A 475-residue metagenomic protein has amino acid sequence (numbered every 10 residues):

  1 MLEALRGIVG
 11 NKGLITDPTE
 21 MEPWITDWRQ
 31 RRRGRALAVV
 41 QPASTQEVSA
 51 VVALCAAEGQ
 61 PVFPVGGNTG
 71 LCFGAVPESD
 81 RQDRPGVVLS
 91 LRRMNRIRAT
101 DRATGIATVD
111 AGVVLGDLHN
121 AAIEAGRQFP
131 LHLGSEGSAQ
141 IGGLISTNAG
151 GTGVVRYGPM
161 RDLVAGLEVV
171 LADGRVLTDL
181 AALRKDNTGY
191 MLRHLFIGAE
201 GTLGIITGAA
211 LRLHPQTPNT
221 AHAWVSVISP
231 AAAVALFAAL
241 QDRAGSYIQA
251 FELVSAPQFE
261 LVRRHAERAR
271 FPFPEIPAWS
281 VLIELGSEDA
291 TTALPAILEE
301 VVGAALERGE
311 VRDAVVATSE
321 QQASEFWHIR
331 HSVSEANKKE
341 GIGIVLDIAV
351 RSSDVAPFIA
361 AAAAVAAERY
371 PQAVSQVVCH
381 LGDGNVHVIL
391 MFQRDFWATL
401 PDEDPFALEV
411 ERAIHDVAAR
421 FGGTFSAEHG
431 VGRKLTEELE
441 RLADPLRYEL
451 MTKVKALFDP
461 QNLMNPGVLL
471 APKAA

Functional and structural regions predicted by a protein language model:
M1-A475: Noncatalytic alpha-helical scaffold of FAD-dependent oxidoreductases
